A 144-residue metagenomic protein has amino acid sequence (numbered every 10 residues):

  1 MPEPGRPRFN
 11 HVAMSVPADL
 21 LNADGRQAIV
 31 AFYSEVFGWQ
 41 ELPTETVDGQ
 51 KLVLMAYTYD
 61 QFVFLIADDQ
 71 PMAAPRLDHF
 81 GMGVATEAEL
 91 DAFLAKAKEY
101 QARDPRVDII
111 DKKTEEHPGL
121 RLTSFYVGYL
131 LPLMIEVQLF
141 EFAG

Functional and structural regions predicted by a protein language model:
M1-H11, Y100-G144: Vicinal oxygen chelate
M1-V30, F80, F142-G144: N-terminal beta-strand motif that seeds the catalytic metal site of vicinal oxygen chelate
N10-N22, M72-K98, T123-G128: Vicinal oxygen chelate
M14-F62: Core segments of cupin and vicinal oxygen chelate
V16-A18, A67-D69, K113-T114: Short, well-ordered turn and helix-capping elements at secondary-structure junctions
A18-L20, Q61, A88, L133 (+1 more regions): Residues that cap or initiate secondary-structure elements
E35-V36, K96-Y100: Generic non-transmembrane alpha-helical segments
L42, D48-A85, E89: A short, hydrophobic/aromatic-rich structural module that often spans a beta strand with its adjoining loop
